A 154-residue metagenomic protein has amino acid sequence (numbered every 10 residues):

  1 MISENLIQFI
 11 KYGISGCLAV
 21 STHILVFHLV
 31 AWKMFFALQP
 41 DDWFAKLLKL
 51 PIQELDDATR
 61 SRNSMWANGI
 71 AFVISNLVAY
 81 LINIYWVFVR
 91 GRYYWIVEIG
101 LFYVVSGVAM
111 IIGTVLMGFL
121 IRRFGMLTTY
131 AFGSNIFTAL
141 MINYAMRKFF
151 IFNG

Functional and structural regions predicted by a protein language model:
M1-G154: Alpha-helical membrane-protein topology signature
